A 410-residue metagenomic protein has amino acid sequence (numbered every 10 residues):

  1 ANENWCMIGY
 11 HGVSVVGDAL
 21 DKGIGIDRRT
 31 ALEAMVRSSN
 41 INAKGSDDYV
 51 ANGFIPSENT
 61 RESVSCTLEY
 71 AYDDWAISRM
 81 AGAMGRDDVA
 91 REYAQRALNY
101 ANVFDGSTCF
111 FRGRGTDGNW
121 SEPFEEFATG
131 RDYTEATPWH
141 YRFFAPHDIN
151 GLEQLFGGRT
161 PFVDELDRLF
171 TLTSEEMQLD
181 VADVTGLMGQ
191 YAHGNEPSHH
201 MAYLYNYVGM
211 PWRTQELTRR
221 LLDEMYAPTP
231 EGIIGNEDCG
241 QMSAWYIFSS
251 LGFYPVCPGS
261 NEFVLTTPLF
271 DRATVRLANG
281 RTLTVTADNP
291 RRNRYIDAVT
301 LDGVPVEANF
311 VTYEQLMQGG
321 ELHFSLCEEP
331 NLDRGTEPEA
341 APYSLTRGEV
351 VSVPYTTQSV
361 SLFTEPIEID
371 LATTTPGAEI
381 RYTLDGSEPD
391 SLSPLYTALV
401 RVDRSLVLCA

Functional and structural regions predicted by a protein language model:
A1-C6, S14: Long, structured ligand/cofactor-binding scaffold of large enzymes
G9, V13, G23-T284, N289 (+2 more regions): Active-site core of glycosidic bond-cleaving carbohydrate-active enzymes
V264-R276, Q318-G320, S393-C409: Short secondary-structure subsegments characteristic of cysteine-rich extracellular domains
A278, T300-V304, D385-G386: Short strand-turn-strand beta-turns centered on an Asx-Gly dipeptide
N289-G303, G377-I380: Surface-exposed interfaces of beta-sheet-rich extracellular modules
Y313-G348, A410: C-terminal beta-strand-rich structural cap/linker in extracellular carbohydrate-active enzymes
S344-C409: Short, compositionally stereotyped local motifs that mark structural "simplifiers"
